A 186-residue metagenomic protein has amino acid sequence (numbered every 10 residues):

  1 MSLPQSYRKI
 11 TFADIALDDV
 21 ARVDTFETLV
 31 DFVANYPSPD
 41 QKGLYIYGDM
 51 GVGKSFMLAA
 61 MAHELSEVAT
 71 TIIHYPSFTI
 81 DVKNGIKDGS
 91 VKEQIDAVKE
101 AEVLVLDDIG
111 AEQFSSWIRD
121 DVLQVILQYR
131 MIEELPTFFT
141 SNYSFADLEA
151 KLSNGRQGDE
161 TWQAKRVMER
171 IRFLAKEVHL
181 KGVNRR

Functional and structural regions predicted by a protein language model:
M1-A13: Conserved ASCE P-loop NTPase core motifs with emphasis on AAA+ ATPases
T11-L44: Pre-Walker A (pre-P-loop) alpha-helix and adjacent loop at the N terminus of AAA/AAA+ ATPase modules, a conserved
V23-E27, A62, S66-A101, S116 (+1 more regions): Short glycine-rich substrate-engagement loop in P-loop NTPases that contacts/grips substrate
S38-L58: Walker A/P-loop nucleotide-binding motif
P39-D40, V98-A101, I132-E134: Short loop/turn elements that form and flank the Walker-type P-loop nucleotide-binding site in RecA-like NTPase cores
E67, I80-G85, Q113-R186: Replace "adjacent to P-loop NTPase cores in ATP/GTP-dependent enzymes" with "adjacent to NTP-binding cores
L104-V105: Walker B beta-strand of ABC/ABC-like P-loop ATPase nucleotide-binding domains, specifically the conserved hydrophobic
D108-I109: Walker B catalytic acidic pair
